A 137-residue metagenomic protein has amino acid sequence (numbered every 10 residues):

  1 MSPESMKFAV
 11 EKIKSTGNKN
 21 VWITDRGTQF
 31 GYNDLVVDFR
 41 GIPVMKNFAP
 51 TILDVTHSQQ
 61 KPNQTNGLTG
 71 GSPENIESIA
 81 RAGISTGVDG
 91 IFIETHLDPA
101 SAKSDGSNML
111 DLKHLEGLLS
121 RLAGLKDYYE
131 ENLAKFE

Functional and structural regions predicted by a protein language model:
M1-T95: Catalytic alpha/beta core domains of metabolic enzymes, predominantly
D98-A134: C-terminal helical cap(s) of enzyme catalytic domains, especially alpha/beta-barrels
